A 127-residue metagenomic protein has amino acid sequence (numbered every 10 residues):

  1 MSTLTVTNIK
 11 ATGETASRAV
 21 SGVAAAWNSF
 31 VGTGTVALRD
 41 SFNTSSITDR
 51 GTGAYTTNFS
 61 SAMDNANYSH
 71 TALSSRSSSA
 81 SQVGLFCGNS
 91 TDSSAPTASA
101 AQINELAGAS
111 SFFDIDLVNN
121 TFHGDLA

Functional and structural regions predicted by a protein language model:
S2-N65, E105-A127: Extracellular receptor-binding modules and their adjoining Ser/Thr/Gly/Asp/Asn-rich linkers
L4, I9, T44, H70-T71 (+2 more regions): Generic preference for hydrophobic/aromatic residues in regular secondary structure cores
A62-S75: Short, surface-exposed, low-complexity cationic segments
S75-A127: Extracellular jelly-roll beta-sandwich "head" domains, especially the C-terminal globular C1q domain
